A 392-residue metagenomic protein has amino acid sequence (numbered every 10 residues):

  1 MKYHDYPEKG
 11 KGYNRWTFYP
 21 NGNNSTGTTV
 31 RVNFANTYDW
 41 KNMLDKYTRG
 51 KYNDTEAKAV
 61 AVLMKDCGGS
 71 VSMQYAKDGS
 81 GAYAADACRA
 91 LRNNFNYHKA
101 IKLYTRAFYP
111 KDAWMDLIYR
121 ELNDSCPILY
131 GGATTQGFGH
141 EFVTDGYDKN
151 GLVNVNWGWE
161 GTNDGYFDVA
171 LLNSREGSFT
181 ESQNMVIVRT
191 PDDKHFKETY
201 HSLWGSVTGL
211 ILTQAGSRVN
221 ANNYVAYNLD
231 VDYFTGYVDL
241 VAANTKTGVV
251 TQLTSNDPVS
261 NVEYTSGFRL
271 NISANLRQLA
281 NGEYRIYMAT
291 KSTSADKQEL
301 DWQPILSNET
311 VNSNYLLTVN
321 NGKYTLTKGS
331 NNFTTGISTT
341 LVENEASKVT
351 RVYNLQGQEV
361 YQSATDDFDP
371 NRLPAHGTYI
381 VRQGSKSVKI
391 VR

Functional and structural regions predicted by a protein language model:
M1-T48, N53: Active-site nucleophile-adjacent alpha helix/oxyanion-hole segment immediately C-terminal to the catalytic cysteine
R89, N93-N156, D164: Active-site-adjacent substructure of cysteine-protease-like catalytic cores
S178-G205, T327-N354: Residue-level detector of functionally pivotal "anchor" positions at catalytic/ligand-binding pockets or at interdomain
V207-Y237, S266-I272: Contiguous beta-strand segments within globular domains
D230-T254, V349-V352: Extended low-complexity, serine/threonine- and proline-enriched intrinsically disordered segments
Y237, K246-S273, A364: Solvent-exposed serine/threonine-rich low-complexity stretches and specific carbohydrate-binding patches
A295-T334, I390: Short beta-strand elements
T334-R392: C-terminal outer-membrane/trafficking sorting elements
